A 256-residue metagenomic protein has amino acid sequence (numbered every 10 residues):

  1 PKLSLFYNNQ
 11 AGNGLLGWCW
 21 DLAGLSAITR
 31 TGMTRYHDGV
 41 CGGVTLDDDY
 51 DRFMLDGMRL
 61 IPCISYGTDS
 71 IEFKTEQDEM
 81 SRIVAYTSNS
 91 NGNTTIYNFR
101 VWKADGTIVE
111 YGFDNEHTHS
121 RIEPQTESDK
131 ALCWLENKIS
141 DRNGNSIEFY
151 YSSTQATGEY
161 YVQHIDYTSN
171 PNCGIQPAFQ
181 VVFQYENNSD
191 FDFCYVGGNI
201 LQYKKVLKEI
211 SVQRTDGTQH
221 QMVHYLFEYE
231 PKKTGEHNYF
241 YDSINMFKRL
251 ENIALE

Functional and structural regions predicted by a protein language model:
P1-E256: Conserved catalytic cores of ATP-dependent inositol ring kinases
